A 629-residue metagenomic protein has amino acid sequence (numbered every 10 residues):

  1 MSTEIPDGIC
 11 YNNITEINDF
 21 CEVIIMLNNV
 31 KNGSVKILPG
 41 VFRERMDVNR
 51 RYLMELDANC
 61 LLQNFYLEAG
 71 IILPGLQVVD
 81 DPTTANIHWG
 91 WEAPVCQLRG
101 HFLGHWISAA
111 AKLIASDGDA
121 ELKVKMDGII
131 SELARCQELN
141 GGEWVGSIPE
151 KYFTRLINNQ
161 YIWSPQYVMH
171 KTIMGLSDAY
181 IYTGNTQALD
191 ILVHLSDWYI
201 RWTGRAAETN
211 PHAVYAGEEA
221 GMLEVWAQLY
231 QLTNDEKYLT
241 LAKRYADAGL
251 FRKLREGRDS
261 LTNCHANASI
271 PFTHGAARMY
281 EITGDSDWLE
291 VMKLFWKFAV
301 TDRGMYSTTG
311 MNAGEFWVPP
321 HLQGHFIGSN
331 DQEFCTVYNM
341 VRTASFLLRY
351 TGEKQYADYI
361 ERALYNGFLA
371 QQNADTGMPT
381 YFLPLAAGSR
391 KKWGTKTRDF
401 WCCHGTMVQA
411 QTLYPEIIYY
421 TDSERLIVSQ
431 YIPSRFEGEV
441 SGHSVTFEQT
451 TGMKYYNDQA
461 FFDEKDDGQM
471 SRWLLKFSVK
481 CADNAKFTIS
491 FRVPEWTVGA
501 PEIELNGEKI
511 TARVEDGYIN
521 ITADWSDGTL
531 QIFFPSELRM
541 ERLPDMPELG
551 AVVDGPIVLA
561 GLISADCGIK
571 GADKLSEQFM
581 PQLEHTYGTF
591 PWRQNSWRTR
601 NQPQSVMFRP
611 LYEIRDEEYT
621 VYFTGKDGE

Functional and structural regions predicted by a protein language model:
E16-F102, V124-E150, T186: Low-complexity, Ser/Thr/Pro/Gly-enriched N-terminal "stalk/linker" regions
I25, N29-N32, K36-P39, L113-D127 (+5 more regions): Structural helix-adjacent loops and short alpha-helical linkers that scaffold large soluble proteins
S34, A242, M292, A357-N366 (+4 more regions): C-terminal beta-rich recognition modules with glycine/proline-rich loops and embedded aromatic residues
Q63-C96, V145-S164, A213-L229, E256-R278 (+2 more regions): Carbohydrate-binding/catalytic loop surfaces
C96-A115, S164-Y180, Y215-Q231, C264-E281 (+2 more regions): Well-ordered alpha-helical segments within folded domains of soluble proteins
K151-L232: A conserved hydrophobic secondary-structure block that centers on an alpha-helix together with its immediately flanking
M174, Y199, T203, E208-N210 (+7 more regions): Catalytic cores of eukaryotic secretory-pathway lumenal/extracellular enzymes that build and remodel glycoconjugates
V498-A523, L538-D545: Solvent-exposed beta-strand/loop surfaces of large extracellular or lumenal domains
